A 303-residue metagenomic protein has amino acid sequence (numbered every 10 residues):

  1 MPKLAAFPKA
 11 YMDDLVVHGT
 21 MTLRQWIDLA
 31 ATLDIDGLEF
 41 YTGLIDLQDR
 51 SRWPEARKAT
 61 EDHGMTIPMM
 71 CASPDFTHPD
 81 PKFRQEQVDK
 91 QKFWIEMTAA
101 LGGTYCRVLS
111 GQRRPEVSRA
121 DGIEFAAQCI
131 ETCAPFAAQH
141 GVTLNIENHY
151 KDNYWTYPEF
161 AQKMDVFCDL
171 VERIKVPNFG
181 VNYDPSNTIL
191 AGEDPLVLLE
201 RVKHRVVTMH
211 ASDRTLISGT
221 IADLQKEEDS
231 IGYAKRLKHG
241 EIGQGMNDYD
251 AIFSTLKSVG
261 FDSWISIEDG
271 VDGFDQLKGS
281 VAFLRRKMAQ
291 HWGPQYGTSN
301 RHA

Functional and structural regions predicted by a protein language model:
M1-D34, A161-A303: Histidine-acidic metal/acid-base catalytic patches
M1-G103, D121, A127-E131, A138 (+3 more regions): N-terminal pre-domain/capping segments
A10-M12, T42-L44, S73-F76, S110-R114 (+4 more regions): Active-site-proximal loop/turn and secondary-structure-junction residues that shape catalytic pockets, frequently
E39, M69-C71, R107, N145 (+2 more regions): Conserved beta-strand positions in the central sheet of alpha/beta enzyme cores
D49-R50, P79-D80, V117-S118, T156 (+2 more regions): Short Asp/Glu-rich motifs
D80-P81, Q112-I123, Y150-E159, H239: Surface-exposed cleft-lining segments at the edges of enzyme active sites
T98-R119, H140-N153, S266-I267: Active-site groove signature of glycoside hydrolases
Q139-K175: Basic- and aromatic-lined ligand-binding clefts that recognize polyanionic substrates
